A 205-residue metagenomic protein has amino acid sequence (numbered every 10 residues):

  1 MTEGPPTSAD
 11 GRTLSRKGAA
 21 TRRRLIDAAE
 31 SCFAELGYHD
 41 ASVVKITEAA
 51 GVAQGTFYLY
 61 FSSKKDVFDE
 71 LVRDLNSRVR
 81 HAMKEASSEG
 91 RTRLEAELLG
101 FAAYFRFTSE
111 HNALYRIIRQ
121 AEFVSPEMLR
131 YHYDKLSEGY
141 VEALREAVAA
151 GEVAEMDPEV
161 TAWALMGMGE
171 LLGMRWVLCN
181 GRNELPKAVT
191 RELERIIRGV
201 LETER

Functional and structural regions predicted by a protein language model:
M1-A9, R106-E110, E138, E142-A149 (+3 more regions): C-terminal peripheral helix-coil segments that are non-catalytic and often amphipathic
G18, I26, F68, V72 (+6 more regions): Amphipathic, non-transmembrane alpha-helical scaffold segments
T21-E30, I46, V67, L71-V79 (+2 more regions): Generic hydrophobic, amphipathic alpha-helix propensity
R24, C32-D66, E70: Helix-turn-helix
E70, H81-E110, T161-L165, T190: Hydrophobic alpha-helical connector segments
S77-R80, S125-A150, E159-W163, L171 (+1 more regions): Amphipathic alpha-helical packing segments from all-alpha helical-bundle domains
L99, S109-E142, E159, L178 (+1 more regions): Short secondary-structure transition hinges
